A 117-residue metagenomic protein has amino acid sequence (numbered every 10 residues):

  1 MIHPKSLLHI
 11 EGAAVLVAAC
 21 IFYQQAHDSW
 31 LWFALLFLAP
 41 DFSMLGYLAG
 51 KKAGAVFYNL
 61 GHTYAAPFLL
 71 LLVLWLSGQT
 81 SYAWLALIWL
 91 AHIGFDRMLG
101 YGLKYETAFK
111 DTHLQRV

Functional and structural regions predicted by a protein language model:
M1-V117: N-terminal membrane-targeting hydrophobic helices
